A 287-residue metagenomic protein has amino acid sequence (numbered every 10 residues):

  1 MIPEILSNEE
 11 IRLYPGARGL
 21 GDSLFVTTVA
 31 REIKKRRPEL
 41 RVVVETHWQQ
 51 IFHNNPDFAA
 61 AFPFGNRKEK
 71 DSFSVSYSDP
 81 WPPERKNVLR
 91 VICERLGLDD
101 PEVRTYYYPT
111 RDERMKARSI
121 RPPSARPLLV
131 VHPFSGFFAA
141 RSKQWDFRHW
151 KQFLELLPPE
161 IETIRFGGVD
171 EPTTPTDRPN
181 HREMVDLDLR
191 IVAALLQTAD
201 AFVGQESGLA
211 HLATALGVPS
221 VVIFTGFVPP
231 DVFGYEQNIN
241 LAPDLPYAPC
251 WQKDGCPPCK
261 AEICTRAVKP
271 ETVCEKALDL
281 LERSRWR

Functional and structural regions predicted by a protein language model:
M1-R287: Catalytic machinery of carbohydrate-active enzymes, primarily nucleotide-sugar-dependent glycosyltransferases
